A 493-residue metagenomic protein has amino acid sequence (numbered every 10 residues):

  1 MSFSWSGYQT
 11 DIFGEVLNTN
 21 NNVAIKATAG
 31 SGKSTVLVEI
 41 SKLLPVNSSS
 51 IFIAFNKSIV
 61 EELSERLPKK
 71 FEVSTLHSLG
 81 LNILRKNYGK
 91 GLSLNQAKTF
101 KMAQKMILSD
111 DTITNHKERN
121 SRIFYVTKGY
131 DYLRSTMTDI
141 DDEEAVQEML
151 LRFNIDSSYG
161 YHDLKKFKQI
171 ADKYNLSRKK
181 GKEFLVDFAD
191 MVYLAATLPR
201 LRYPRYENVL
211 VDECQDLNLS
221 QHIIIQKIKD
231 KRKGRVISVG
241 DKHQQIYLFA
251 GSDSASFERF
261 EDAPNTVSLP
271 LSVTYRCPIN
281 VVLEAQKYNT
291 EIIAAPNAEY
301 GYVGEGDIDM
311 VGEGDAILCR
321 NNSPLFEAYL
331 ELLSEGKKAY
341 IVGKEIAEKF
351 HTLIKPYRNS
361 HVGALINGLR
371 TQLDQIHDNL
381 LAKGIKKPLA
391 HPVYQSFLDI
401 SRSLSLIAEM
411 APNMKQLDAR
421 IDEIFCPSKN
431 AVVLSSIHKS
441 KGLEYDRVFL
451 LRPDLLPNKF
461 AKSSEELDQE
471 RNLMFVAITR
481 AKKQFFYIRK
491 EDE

Functional and structural regions predicted by a protein language model:
M1-G91, Q286, T479: P-loop NTPase Walker
S2-E15, N22-A24, V36, T112-L210 (+3 more regions): Accessory N-terminal region flanking or inserted into the helicase ATPase core in nucleic-acid motor proteins
L17, K90-S109, Y288-P296, K355-A382: A polyampholytic, Gly/Pro-enriched intrinsically disordered region
K26-S31, T35, F55-S58, N208 (+9 more regions): Conserved helicase motor core of SF1/SF2 NTP-dependent helicases
N47-S48, K231-R235, A481-K483: A short helix->loop->beta-strand "cap" motif at the edges of active sites that frequently abuts
K57-R134, E335-G336, I341-I346: Conserved P-loop NTPase-based nucleic-acid remodeling module centered on helicase motor cores
T75, V186-M191, A195, N430-H438: Conserved two-lobed SF2 helicase motor
Y357-I488, D492: Conserved helicase C-terminal RecA-like lobe
